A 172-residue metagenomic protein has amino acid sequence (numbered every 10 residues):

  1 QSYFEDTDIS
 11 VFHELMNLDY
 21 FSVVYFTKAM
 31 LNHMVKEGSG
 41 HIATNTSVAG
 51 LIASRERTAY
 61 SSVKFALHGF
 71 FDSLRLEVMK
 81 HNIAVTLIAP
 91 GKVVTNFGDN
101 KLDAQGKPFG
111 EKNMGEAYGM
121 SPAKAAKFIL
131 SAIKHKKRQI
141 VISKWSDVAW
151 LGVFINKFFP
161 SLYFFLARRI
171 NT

Functional and structural regions predicted by a protein language model:
Y3-F4, D8-H13: Substrate-binding pocket helix/loop in short-chain dehydrogenase/reductase
E5, I52-T58, S62: Active-site loop immediately N-terminal to the catalytic Tyr-X3-Lys motif of short-chain dehydrogenase/reductase
T27, V63: Active-site helix of classical SDR
A29-G38: A short helix-coil junction within the Rossmann-fold of NAD(P)-dependent oxidoreductases
S47: Residue(s) in the substrate-gating loop at a strand-loop-helix junction that position the organic substrate next
I52, S73-I83: Active-site-adjacent segment of SDR/Rossmann-fold oxidoreductases
K80-S146: SDR active-site lid
